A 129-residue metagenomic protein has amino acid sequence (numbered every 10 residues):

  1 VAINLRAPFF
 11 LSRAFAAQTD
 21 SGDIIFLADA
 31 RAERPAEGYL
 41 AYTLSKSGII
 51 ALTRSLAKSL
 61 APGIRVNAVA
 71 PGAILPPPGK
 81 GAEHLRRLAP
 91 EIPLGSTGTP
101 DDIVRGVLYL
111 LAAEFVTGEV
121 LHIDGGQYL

Functional and structural regions predicted by a protein language model:
S12, S45, T53: Active-site helix of classical SDR
A17, K58-P62: Alpha-helical segment proximal to the catalytic Tyr-Lys
Q18, T99-I123, Y128: C-terminal substrate-recognition "lid" of short-chain dehydrogenase/reductases
P35-T43, S55: Active-site loop-to-helix junction immediately N-terminal to the catalytic Tyr of the SDR YXXXK motif in Rossmann-fold
A61-R65, T117-G118: Short, small/polar-rich loop/turn modules that mediate ligand/substrate recognition or access, typified
R65-L75, H122-D124: Conserved SDR Rossmann-fold cofactor-binding beta-strand/turn motif
E83-D102: Catalytic Tyr-x(3-8)-Lys segment
